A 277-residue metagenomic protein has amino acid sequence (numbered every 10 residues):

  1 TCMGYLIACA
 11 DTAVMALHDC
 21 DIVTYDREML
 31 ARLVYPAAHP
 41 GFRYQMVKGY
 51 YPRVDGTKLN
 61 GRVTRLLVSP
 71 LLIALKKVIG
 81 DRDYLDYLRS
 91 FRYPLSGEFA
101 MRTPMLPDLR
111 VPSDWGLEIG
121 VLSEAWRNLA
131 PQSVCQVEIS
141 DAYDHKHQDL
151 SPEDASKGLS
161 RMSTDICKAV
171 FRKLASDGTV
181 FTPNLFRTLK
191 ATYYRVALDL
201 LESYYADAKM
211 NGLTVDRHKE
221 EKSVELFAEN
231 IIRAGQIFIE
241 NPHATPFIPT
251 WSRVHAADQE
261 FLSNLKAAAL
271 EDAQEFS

Functional and structural regions predicted by a protein language model:
T1-V14: Active-site nucleotide-sugar/metal-binding loop of Leloir-type enzymes
M15-Y25: The conserved acidic donor/metal-binding loop of glycosyltransferases
V23-R53: Conserved donor-nucleotide/metal-binding helix-loop-beta segment in metal-dependent transferases, i.e., the alpha-helix
G41, Q45-D55, T64-F91: Short, flexible, basic/aromatic active-site loop/helix in glycosyltransferases
A74-W115, N128: Aromatic-glycine-rich donor-binding/catalytic loop that engages nucleotide-sugar donors across glycosyltransferases
S113, S123-A142: Catalytic donor-sugar/metal-binding loop of nucleotide-sugar-dependent glycosyltransferases
C135-S156: Active-site donor/metal-binding and catalytic loop motifs of nucleotide-sugar-dependent glycosylation enzymes
L150-S277: Terminal low-complexity segments of carbohydrate-biosynthetic enzymes
